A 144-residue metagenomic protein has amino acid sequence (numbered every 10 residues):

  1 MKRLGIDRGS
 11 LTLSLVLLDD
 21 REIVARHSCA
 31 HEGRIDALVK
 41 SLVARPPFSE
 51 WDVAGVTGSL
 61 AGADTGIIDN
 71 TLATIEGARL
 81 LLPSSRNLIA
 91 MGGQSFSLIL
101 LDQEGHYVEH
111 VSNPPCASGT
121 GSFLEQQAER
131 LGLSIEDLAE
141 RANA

Functional and structural regions predicted by a protein language model:
M1-E76, S85: N-terminal glycine/serine-rich phosphate-binding loop of ATP-dependent small-molecule kinases, especially carbohydrate
L13-L18, S95-L101: Short beta-strand scaffold segments in enzyme catalytic cores
S59, G93-F96, Q103-G105, E140-N143: Short, ordered loop/turn segments at secondary-structure junctions
A63-D64, S95-I99, S118-G119: Short, well-ordered, mixed-charge alpha-helical segments that flank or form enzyme active sites
I67, D102-V108: A glycine- and small-aliphatic-rich helix-loop capping segment at beta-alpha/alpha-beta transitions that lines
R79-S84, I99-E104, R130-L131: Alpha-helix C-terminal capping segments
V108-N143: Glycine-rich phosphate-binding loop plus the immediately following alpha-helix
